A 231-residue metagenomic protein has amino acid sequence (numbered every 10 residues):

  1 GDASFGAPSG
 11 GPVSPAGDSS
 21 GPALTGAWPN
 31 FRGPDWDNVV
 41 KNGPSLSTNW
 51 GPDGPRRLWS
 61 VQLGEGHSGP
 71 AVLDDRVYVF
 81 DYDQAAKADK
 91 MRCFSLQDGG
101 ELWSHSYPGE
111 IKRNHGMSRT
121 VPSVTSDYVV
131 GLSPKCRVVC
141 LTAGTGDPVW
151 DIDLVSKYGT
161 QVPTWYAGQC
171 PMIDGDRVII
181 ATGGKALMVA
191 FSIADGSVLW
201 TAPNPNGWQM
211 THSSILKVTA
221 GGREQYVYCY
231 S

Functional and structural regions predicted by a protein language model:
G1-Q62, Y78, K90-I111, D147-T160 (+1 more regions): Aromatic (tryptophan-biased) beta-strands that constitute blades/sheets of beta-rich domains
D35-N38, Q84-K87, C136-R137, K185-A186: Short glycine/acidic-enriched loop and turn motifs that connect beta-strands
L58-A71, A86-A88, S104-S123, D151-I173 (+3 more regions): Extracytoplasmic beta-rich repeat domains
D75, L96-D98, A143, I193 (+1 more regions): Inter-blade boundary loops/turns of WD-repeat beta-propellers
M91-C93, C140, A190: Conserved blade-register residue in beta-propeller folds
S118-G131, R137-A143, V149-W150: A generic, well-ordered mixed alpha/beta core segment in the N-terminal half of proteins
